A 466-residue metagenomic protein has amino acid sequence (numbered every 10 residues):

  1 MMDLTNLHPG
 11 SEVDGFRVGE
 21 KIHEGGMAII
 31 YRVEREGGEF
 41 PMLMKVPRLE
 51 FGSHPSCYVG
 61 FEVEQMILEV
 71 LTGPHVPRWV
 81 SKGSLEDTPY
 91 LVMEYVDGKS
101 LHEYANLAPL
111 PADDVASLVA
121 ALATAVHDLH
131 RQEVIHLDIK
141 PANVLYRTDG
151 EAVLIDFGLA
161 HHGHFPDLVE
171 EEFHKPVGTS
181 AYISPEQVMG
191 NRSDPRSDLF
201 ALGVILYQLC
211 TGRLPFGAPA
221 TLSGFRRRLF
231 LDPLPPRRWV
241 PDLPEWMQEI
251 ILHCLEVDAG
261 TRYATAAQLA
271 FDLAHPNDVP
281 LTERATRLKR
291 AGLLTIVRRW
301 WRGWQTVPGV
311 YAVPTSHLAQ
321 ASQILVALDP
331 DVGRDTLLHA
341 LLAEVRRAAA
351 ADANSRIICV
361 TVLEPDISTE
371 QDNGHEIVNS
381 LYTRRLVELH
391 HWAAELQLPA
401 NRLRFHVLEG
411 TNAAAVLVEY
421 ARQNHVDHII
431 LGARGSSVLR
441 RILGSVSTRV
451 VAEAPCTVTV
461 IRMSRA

Functional and structural regions predicted by a protein language model:
R48-V70: AlphaC helix of the eukaryotic protein kinase fold
K82: Activation-segment/catalytic-loop signature of the eukaryotic protein kinase fold
E86-S100: Conserved short submotifs of the Hanks-type protein kinase catalytic core that shape the nucleotide-binding pocket
L118-V119: Activation segment signature within eukaryotic-like protein kinase domains
T124-V134: Protein kinase catalytic-loop region centered on the HRD/HxD motif
H317-D372: Small/aliphatic-rich secondary-structure junction motif
H428-E453, A466: Glycine-rich, Arg-bearing micro-motifs that act as flexible, cationic patches
